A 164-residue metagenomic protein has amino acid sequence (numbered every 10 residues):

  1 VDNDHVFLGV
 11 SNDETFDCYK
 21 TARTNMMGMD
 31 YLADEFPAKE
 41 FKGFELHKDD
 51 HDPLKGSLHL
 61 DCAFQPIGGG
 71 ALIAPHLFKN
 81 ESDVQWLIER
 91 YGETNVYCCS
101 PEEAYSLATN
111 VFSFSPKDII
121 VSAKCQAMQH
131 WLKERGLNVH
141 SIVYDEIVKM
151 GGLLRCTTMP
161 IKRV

Functional and structural regions predicted by a protein language model:
V1-V164: The feature marks the mature, well-folded catalytic cores of soluble enzymes
